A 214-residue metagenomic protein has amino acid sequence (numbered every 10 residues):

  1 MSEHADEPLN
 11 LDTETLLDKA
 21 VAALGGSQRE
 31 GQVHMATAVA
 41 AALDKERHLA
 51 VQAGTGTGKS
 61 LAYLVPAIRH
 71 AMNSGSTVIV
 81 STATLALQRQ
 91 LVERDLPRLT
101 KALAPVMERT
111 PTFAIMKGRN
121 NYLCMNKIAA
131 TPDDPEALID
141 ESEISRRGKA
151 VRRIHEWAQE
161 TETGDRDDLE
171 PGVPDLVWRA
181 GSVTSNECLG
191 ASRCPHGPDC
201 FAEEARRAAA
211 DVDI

Functional and structural regions predicted by a protein language model:
S2-V21, G75-T77, T82-D213: A substrate-engagement module of RecA-like helicase motors
E3-V51: Conserved pre-motif I regulatory segment
S27-Q28, G56-K59, G190-P198: Short, flexible loop segments at the rims of nucleotide/cofactor-binding pockets, characterized by
R29-V33, T55-L61, S81, R89-E93 (+1 more regions): Conserved structured core elements
A36-T37, V65-P66, C200-E204: A generic local structural motif
A40-A41, L61-S74, R94-R98: Walker A/P-loop NTP-binding motif
K45-L49, N73-I79: Short, surface-exposed connector motifs at secondary-structure boundaries
K45-P66: Walker A/P-loop
